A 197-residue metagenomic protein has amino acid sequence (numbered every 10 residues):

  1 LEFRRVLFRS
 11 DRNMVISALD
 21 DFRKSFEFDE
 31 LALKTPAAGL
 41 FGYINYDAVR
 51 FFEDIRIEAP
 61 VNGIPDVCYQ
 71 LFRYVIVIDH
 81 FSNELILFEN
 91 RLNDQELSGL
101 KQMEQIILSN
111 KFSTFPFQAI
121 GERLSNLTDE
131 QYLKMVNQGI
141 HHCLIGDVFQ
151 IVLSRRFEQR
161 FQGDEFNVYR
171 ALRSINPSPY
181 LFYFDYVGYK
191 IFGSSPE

Functional and structural regions predicted by a protein language model:
R4-E197: Extended alpha-helical targeting/anchoring segments, especially N-terminal organellar/secretory targeting helices
